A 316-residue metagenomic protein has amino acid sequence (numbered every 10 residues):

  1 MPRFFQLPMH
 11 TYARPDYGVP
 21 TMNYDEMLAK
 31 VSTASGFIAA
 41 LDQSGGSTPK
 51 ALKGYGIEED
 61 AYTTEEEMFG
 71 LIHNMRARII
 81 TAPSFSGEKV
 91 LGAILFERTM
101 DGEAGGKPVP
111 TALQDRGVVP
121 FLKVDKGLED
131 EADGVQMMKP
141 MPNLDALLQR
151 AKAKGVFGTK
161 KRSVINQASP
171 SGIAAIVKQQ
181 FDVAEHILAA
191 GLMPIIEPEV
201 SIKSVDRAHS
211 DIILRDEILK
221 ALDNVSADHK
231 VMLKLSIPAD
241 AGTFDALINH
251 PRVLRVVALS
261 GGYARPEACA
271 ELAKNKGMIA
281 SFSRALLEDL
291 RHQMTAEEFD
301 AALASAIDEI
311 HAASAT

Functional and structural regions predicted by a protein language model:
P2, E67, S171: Short, surface-exposed alpha-helical recognition segments that flank or form part of ligand/macromolecule-binding
R3-M22: Short, Lys/Arg-enriched N-terminal segments with co-localized hydrophobic residues within the first ~10-30 amino acids
G18-F157, I165-Q167, E217-T316: Alpha/beta catalytic barrel-like cores
G106, I173-V177, A208-D211, Q293: Conserved strand-to-helix beginnings and helix N-cap segments that scaffold or border functional pockets
L122, I176-A190, D211-S226: Alpha-helix-loop-beta-strand connector modules within alpha/beta enzyme cores
A132-Q136, T159-A174, S201-A208: Surface-exposed cleft-lining segments at the edges of enzyme active sites
K152, I173-I176, M193, V200-S204 (+2 more regions): Conserved mixed alpha/beta catalytic, RNA-binding, or beta-rich assembly cores of soluble enzyme, regulatory
F157-S163, G191-E199, K234-L235: Short beta-strand segments at enzyme active-site cores
